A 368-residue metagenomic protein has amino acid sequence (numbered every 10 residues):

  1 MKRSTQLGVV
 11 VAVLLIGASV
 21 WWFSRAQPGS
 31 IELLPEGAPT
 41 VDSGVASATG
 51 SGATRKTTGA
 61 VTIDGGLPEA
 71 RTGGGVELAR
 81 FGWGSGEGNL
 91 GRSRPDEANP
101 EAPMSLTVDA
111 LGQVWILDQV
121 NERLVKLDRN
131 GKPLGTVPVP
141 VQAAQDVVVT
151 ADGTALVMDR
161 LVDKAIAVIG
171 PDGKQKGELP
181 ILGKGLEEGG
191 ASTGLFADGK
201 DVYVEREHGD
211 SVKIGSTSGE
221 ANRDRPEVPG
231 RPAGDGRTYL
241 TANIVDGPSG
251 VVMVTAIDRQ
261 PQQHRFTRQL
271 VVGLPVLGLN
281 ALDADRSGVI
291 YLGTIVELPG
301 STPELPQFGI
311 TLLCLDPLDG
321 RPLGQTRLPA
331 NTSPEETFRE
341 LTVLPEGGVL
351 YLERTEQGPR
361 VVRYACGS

Functional and structural regions predicted by a protein language model:
S4-S368: Eukaryotic scaffold repeat domains enriched in small/polar residues
